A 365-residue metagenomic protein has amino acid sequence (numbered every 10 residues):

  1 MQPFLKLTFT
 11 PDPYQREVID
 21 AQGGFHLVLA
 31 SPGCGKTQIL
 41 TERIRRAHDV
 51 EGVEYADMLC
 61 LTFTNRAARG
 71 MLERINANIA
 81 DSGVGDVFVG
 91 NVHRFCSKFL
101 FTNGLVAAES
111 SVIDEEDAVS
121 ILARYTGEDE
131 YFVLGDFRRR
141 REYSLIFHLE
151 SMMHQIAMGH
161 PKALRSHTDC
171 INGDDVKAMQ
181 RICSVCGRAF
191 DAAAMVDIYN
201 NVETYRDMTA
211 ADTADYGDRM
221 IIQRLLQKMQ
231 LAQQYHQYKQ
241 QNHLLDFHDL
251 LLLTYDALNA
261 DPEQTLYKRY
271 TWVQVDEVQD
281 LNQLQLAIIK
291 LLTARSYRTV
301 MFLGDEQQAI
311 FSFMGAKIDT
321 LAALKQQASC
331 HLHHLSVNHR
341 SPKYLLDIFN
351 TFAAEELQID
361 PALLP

Functional and structural regions predicted by a protein language model:
M1-A108: P-loop NTPase Walker
P3-F4, T8-D20, G24-P32, F88 (+4 more regions): Conserved helicase NTPase motor core
A68-M71, C96-L100, A309-S312, S341-D347 (+1 more regions): Switch/connector loops and helix/strand junctions flanking conserved nucleotide-binding motifs in nucleotide-processing
M71, I75, C96, I289 (+3 more regions): Hydrophobic packing residues within well-ordered alpha-helices of enzyme cores
I75-N78, N103, R124-E128, I348-E356: Conserved AAA+ ATPase "sensor/coupling" helix adjacent to the nucleotide-binding pocket
N103-E128: A substrate-engagement module of RecA-like helicase motors
V119-Q237: Coupling/switch/interface segments within P-loop NTPase motor domains and analogous charged loops in nucleic-acid
V133-Y143, L332-P365: Coupling/hinge elements of helicase-like and P-loop NTPase modules
